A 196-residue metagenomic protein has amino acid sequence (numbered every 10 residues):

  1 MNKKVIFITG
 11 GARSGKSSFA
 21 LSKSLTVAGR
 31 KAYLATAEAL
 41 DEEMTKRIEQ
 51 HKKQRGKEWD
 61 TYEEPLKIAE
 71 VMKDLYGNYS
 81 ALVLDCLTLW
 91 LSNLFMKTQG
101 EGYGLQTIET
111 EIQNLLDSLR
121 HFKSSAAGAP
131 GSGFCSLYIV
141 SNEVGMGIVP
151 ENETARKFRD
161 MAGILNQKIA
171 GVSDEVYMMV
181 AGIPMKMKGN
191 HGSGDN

Functional and structural regions predicted by a protein language model:
N2, E49-K52, L84-T98, G145: Short, basic/glycine-rich phosphate-binding loops at helix/coil junctions that contact nucleotide phosphates
N2, I6-Y76: Conserved P-loop
A20, H51, V83, N142 (+1 more regions): Residue-level signal for inorganic ion chemistry
K31, L82, E175-M178: Short, well-ordered beta-strand core segments
L66, L91-S125, G133-N196: Replace "adjacent to P-loop NTPase cores in ATP/GTP-dependent enzymes" with "adjacent to NTP-binding cores
Y76-G77, A170: A short, aliphatic-rich alpha-helical micro-motif
